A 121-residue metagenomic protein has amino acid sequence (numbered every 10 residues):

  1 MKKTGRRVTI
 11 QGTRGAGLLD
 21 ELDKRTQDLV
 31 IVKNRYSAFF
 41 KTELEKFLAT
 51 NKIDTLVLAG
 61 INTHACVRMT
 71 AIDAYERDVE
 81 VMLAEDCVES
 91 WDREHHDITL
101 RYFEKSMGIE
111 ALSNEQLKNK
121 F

Functional and structural regions predicted by a protein language model:
M1-F121: Active-site-adjacent betaalpha module
